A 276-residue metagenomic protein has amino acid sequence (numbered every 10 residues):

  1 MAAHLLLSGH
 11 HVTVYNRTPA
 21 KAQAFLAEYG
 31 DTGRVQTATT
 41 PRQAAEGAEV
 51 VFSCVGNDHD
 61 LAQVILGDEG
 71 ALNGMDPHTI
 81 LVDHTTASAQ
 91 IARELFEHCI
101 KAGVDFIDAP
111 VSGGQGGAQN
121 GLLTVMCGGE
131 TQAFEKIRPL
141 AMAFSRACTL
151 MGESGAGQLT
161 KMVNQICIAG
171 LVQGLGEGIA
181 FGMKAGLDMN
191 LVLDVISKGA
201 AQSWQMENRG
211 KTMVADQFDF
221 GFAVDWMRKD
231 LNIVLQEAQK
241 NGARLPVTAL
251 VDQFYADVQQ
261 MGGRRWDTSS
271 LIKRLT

Functional and structural regions predicted by a protein language model:
M1-L5, L95, L140, F181: Hydrophobic residues within alpha-helices that form the first helical element adjacent to the glycine-rich loop
M1-S53, H78, H84-T85, Q115: NAD(P)+-binding Rossmann beta1-loop-alpha1 motif at the extreme N-terminus of oxidoreductases
H10-H11, V104, L187: Short phosphate-binding/catalytic loops that engage adenosine nucleotides
G30-Q36, A102-V104, R146, A243: A short helix-to-beta-strand connector/capping loop
P41-D105: Rossmann-fold NAD(P) dinucleotide-binding segment
V55, T86-I166: Rossmann-fold dinucleotide-binding core
G121-G128, T149, E153-A185, I196-N208 (+1 more regions): Active-site-proximal catalytic alpha-helix in oxidoreductases
S154, Q202-T268, L275: Interdomain hinge/lid region at the active-site interface of Rossmann-like NAD(P)-dependent oxidoreductases
